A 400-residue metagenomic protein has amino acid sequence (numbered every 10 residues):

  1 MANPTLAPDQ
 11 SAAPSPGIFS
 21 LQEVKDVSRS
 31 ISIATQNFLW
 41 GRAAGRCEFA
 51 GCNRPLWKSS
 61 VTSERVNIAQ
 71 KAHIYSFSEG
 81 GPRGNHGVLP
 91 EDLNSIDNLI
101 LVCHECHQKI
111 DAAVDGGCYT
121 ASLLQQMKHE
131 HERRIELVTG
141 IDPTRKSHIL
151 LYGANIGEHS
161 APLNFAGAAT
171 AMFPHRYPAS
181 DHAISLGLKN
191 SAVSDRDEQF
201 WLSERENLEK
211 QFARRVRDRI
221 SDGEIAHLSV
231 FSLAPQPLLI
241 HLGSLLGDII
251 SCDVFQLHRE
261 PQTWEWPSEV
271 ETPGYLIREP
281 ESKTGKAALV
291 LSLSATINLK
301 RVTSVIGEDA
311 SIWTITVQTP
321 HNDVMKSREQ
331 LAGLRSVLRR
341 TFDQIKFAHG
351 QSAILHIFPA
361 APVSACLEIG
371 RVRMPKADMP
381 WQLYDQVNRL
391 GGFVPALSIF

Functional and structural regions predicted by a protein language model:
M1-F38, A44, L56: A boundary/linker detector
C47-A50, C103: Short cysteine-rich clusters marking metal-coordination/redox-active sites
R54-L99, I110-T120, M127: Histidine-centered nuclease catalytic patch
H107, H227-I240, S292-I297, H356-L367: Gly/Ser/Thr-rich loops at beta-strand to alpha-helix junctions that form or flank small-molecule/cofactor-binding
K210-R219, Q330-Q351, A365: A short, acidic, amphipathic alpha-helical segment used as a generic capping/interface helix at domain edges
G223-T263, C366: Hydrophobic, ordered structural segments
G247-I277, P320-S327, P380-F400: Long, charge-dense
V270-D343: Redox- and metal-dependent alpha/beta enzyme cores, enriched for Fe-S-associated oxidoreductases and cofactor-handling
